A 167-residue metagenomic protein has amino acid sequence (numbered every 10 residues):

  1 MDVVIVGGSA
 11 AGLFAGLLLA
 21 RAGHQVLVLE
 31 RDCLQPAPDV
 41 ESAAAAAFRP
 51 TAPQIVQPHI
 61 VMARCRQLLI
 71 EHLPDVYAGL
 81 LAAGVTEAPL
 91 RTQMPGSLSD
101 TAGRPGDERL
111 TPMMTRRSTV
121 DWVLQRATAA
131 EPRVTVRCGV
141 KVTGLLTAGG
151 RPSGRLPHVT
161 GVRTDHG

Functional and structural regions predicted by a protein language model:
M1-D39: N-terminal Rossmann-like FAD-binding beta1-loop-alpha1 element of flavoenzymes
G7, A11, P53, Q57 (+2 more regions): Conserved aromatic-histidine-acidic binding/catalytic patches
A10-F14, P53, D121-R126, V142-T143 (+1 more regions): Short alpha-helical segments and helix-capping/turn motifs at coil-helix boundaries
L18, A22, P36-P95: N-terminal FAD cofactor-binding segment of flavoenzymes
I60-V61, D107-R126, R137: Short beta-strand to alpha-helix junction loop
G79-T119, T147-S153: Flavin (FAD/FMN) cofactor-binding and adjacent substrate-gating region of FAD-dependent oxidoreductase domains
A129-T143: A conserved beta-strand/loop element that lines the FAD pocket in flavoprotein oxidoreductases
T143-G167: Conserved beta-strand-loop-beta-strand element in the redox core of flavoprotein oxidoreductases
